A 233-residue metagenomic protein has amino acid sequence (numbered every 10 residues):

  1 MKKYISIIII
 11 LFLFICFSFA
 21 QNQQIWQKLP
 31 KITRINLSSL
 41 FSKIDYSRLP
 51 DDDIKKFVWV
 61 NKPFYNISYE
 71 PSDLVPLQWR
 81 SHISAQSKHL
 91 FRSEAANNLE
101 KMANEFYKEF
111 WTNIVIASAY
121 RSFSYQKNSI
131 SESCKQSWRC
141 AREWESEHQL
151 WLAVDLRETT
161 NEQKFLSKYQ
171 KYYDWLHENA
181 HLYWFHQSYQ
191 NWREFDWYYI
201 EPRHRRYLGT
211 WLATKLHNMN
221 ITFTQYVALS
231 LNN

Functional and structural regions predicted by a protein language model:
M1-K2, H204: Short, intrinsically disordered low-complexity segments
K2-I10: Sec-dependent signal peptide recognition, specifically the positively charged N-region followed immediately by
L11-F19: Hydrophobic h-region of N-terminal signal peptides that target proteins for export in Gram-negative bacteria
F19-A119, F123, K127-N233: Extracytoplasmic cell-surface/polysaccharide-interacting catalytic and binding patches
